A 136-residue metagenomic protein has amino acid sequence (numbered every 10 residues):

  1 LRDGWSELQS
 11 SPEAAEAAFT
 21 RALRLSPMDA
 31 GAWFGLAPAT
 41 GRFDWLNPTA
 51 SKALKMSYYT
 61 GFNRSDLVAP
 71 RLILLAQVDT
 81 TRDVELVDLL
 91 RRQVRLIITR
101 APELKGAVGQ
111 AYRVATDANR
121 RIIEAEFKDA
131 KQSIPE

Functional and structural regions predicted by a protein language model:
D3, L36, R71, A107-V108: Structural register within alpha-helical repeat arrays
G4-P12, L23, A37-P48, Q77-D83: Short coil/turn linking the two alpha-helices of tandem helical-hairpin repeats
R21-A22, M56-S57, I97: Canonical positions in the second alpha-helix
P27, F62-N63, P102: Short coil turns that delineate tetratricopeptide repeat
V84-E136: Terminal, low-structured helical/coil segments at or just beyond the last alpha-helical repeat
